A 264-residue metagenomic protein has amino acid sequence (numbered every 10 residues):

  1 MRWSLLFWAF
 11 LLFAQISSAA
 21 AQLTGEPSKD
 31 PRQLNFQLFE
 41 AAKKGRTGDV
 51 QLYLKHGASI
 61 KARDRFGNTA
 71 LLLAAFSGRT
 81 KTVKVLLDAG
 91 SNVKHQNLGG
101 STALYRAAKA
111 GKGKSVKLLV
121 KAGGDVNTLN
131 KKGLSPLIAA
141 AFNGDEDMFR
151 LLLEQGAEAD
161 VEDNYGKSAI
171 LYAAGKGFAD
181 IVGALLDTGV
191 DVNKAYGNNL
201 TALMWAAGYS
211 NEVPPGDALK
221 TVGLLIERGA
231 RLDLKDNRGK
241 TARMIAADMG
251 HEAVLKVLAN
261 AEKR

Functional and structural regions predicted by a protein language model:
F7-Q15: Bacterial N-terminal signal peptides
A19-H56, R65, N260-R264: Intrinsically disordered, low-complexity regulatory segments in ankyrin-centric signaling systems
E40-G45, L73-R79, R106-K112, A139-D145 (+3 more regions): Ankyrin repeat A-helix N-terminal signature
R46-L54, R79-L87, K112-V120, D145-L153 (+3 more regions): Ankyrin repeat structural motif
L232-K263: Leucine-rich solenoid repeat scaffolds
